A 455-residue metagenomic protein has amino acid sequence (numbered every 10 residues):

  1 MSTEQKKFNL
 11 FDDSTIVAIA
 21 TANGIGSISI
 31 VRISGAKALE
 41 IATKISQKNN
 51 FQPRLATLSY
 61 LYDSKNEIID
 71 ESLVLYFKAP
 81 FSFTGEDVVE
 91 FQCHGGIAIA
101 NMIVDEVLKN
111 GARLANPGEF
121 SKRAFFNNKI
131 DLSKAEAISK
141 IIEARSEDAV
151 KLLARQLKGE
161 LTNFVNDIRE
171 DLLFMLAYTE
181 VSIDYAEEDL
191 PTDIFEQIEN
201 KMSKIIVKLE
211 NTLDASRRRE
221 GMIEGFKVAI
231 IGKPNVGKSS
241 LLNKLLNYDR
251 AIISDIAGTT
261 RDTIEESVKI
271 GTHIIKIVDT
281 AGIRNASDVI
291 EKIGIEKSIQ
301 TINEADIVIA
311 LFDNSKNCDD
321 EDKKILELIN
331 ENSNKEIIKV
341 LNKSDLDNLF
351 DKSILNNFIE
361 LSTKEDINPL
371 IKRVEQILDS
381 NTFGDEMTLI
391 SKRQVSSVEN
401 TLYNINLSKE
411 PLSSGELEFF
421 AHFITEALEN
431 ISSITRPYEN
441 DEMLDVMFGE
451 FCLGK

Functional and structural regions predicted by a protein language model:
M1-K151, R155, G159, E170 (+1 more regions): A glycine-rich (often HGG/GG-containing) alpha/beta subdomain
S2-I19, N23, E147-E266, A286-D288 (+1 more regions): C-terminal-of-GTPase-core extension/linker across diverse P-loop GTPases
G26, R54-T57, E304-V308, S333-I337 (+1 more regions): Short glycine-/polar-rich loops that comprise or flank the Walker A/P-loop and associated switch/sensor motifs
L58-K78, G258-A286, E304-I307: Switch I (G2) and immediately adjacent beta-strands of P-loop GTPase domains
N128, N235, D279: Conserved G/P- and acidic residue-centered "switch" motifs that form tight phosphate/ATP-binding loops in soluble
L246, A281-G282, D306, D313 (+1 more regions): Short glycine-/small-residue-rich Rossmann-like dinucleotide-binding loops
I277, L311, V340: Generic enzyme active-site microenvironment
E291-S315: Inter-motif core of Ras-like GTPase G domains
